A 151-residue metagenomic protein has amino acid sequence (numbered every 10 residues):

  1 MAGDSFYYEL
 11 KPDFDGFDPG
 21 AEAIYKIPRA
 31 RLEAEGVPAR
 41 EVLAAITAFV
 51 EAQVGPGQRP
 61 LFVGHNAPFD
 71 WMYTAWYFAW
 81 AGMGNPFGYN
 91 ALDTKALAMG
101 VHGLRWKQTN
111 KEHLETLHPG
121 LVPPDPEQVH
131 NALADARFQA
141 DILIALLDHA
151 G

Functional and structural regions predicted by a protein language model:
M1-P68, P124: Conserved non-catalytic scaffold segment of RNase H-like nuclease domains
G16-I24, W106-L117: Short, flexible, mixed-charge acidic loops at enzyme active sites
F17, V42-I46, D70-Y77, N90-T94 (+1 more regions): Amphipathic alpha-helical interface surfaces
L61-P68, M72-Y73, Y77-F78, N110-G151: Acidic, Mg2+-coordinating catalytic module of metal-dependent nucleases/exonucleases that use a two-metal-ion mechanism
W80-G88: A short alpha->loop->secondary-structure connector
G88-K107: Short, flexible loop segments at boundaries between secondary-structure elements
